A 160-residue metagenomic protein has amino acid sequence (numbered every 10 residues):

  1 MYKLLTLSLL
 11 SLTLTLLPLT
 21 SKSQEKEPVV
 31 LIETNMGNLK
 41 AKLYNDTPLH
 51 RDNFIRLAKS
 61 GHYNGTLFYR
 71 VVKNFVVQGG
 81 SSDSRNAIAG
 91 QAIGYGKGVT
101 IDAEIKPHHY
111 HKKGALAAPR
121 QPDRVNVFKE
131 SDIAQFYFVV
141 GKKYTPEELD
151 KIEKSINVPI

Functional and structural regions predicted by a protein language model:
M1-L4: Positively charged n-region of N-terminal signal peptides that target proteins for export
T6-L16: Bacterial N-terminal signal peptides
L19-I160: Cyclophilin-like peptidyl-prolyl cis-trans isomerases
